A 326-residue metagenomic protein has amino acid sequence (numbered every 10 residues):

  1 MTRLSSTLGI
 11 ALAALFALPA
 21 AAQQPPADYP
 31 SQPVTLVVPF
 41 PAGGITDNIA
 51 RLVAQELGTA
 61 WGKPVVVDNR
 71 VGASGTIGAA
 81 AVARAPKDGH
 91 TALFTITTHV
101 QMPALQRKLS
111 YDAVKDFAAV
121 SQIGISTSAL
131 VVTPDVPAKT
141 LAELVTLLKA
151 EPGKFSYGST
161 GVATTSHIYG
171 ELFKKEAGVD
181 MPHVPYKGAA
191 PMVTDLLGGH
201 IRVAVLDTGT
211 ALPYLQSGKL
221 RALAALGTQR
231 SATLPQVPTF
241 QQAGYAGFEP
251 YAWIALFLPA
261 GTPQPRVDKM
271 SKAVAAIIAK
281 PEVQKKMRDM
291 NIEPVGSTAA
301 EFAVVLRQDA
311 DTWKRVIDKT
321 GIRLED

Functional and structural regions predicted by a protein language model:
M1-S31, A142, L324-D326: Short, low-complexity disordered leader/linker segments with a strong preference for bacterial N-terminal type II
A22-D116, K154, G178-R202, Y214 (+2 more regions): N-terminal (or domain-start) structured segment
Q24-P26, D116-V120, Q241-G247: Short beta-strand/turn micro-motifs at beta-sheet edges
S31-P33, K175-V179, Q216, Q242 (+1 more regions): An extracytoplasmic/periplasmic, membrane-proximal ligand-sensing/linker region
R84-H90, A104-P191, F240, W253-K286: Hinge/capping helix and adjacent helix->loop/strand transition within the periplasmic-binding protein
F94-H99, S159, A189, L206-A211 (+3 more regions): Beta->alpha turn/N-cap motifs
I125, K139, A211-K280, Q308-D311 (+1 more regions): C-terminal lobe and pocket-closing loops of periplasmic/extracytoplasmic Venus-flytrap solute-binding proteins
